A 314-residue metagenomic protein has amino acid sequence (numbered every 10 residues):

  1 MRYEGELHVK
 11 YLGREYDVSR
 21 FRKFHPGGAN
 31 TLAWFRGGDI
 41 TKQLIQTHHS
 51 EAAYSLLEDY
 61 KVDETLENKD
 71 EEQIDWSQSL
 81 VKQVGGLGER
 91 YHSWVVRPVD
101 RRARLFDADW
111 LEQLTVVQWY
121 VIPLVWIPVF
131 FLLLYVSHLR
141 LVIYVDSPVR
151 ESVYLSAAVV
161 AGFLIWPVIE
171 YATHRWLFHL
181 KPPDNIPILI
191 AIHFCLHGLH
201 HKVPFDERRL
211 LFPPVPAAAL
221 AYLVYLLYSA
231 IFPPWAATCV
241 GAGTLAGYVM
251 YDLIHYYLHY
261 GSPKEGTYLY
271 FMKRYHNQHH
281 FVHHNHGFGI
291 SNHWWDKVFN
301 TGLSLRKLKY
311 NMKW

Functional and structural regions predicted by a protein language model:
M1-D39, Q43-A52: Eukaryote-specific detector of the first structured module of a protein
M1-Y3, T41-G241, N285-W314: Non-catalytic, topology-defining segments of multipass membrane proteins
H25, F281-F288: Short helix/loop segments within enzyme catalytic domains that coordinate or immediately flank catalytic cofactors
P26, W34, I186, I190 (+1 more regions): Short, conserved loop/turn and helix-capping segments at secondary-structure boundaries that abut family-defining
A161, P234-Y268: Alpha-helical transmembrane segments and their immediate juxtamembrane interface regions
H174, H197-H201, H255, H259 (+1 more regions): Histidine-centered divalent metal-coordination motifs
L258, F271, I290-W294: The catalytic-center signature of Zn2+-dependent metalloproteases
T267-R274, H280: Functionally important transmembrane alpha-helices
